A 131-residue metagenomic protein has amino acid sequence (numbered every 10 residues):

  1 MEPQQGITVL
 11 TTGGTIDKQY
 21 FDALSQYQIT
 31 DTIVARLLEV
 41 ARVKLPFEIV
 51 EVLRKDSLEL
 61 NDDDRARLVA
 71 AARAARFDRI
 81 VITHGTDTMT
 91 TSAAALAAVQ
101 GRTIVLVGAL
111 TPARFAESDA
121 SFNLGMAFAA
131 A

Functional and structural regions predicted by a protein language model:
E2-A131: Active-site histidine-anchored catalytic micro-motif
